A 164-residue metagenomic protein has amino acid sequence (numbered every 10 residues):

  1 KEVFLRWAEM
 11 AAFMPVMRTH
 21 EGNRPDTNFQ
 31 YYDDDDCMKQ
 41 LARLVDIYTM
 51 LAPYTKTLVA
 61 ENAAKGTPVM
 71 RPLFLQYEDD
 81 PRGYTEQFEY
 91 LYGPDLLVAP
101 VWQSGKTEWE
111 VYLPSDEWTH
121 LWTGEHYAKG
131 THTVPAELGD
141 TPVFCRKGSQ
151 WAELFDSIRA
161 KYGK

Functional and structural regions predicted by a protein language model:
K1-D156, K161-K164: Catalytic-domain carbohydrate-binding cleft regions of carbohydrate-active enzymes
